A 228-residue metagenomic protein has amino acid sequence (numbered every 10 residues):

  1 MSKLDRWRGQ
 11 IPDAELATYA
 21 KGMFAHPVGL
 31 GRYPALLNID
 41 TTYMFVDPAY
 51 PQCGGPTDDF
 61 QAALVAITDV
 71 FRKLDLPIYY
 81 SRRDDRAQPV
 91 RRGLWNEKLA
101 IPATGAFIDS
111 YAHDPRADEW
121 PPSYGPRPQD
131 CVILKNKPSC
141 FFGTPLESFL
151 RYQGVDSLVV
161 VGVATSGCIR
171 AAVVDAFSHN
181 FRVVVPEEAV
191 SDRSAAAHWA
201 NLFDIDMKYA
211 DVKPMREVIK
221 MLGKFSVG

Functional and structural regions predicted by a protein language model:
M1-A35, D69-L74, L99-G228: Active-site-adjacent betaalpha module
W7-D13, V46-T57: Acidic/histidine-rich helix-loop elements that form or flank divalent-metal/phosphate-binding sites at the catalytic
R32, A49-R82: A short alpha/beta connector and helix-capping loop motif
A35-F45: Acidic-leg catalytic submotif of subtilisin-like serine proteases
T41, R83, E188: Active-site loop/turn elements of alpha/beta-hydrolase fold enzymes, especially the short glycine-/histidine-rich
S81-D84, V163: Short, well-ordered beta-to-alpha junction loops that form the rim of enzyme active sites and present histidine/acidic
R91-L99: Short, flexible, mixed-charge acidic loops at enzyme active sites
